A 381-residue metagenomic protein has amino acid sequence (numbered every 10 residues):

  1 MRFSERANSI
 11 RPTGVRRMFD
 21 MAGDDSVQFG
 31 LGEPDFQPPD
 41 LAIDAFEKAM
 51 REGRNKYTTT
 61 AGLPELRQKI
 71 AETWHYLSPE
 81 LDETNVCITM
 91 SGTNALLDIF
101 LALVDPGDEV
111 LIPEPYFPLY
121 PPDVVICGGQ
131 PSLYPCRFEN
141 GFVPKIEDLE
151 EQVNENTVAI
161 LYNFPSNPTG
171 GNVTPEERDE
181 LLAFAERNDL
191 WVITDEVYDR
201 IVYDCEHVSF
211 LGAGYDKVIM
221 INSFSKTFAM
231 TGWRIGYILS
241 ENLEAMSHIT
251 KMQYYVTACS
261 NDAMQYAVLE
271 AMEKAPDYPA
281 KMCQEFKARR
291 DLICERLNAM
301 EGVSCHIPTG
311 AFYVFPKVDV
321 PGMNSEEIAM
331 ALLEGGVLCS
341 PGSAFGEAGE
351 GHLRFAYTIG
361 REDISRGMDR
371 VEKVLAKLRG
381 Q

Functional and structural regions predicted by a protein language model:
M1-F3, N8, F19-A22, V27 (+3 more regions): PLP-dependent class I/II
T13: Conserved active-site and cofactor/substrate-binding residues in soluble primary-metabolism enzymes
G53-N55, K69-T73, L77: Glycine-rich loop-to-alpha-helix module at the N-terminal edge of alpha/beta enzyme cores
K56-Y57, Y198: Intrinsically disordered, tyrosine-centered linear signaling motifs in cytosolic regions
Y57-T58, A280: Short, surface-exposed loop/turn segments at secondary-structure junctions
A61-G62: Short beta-strand to alpha-helix junction loop
